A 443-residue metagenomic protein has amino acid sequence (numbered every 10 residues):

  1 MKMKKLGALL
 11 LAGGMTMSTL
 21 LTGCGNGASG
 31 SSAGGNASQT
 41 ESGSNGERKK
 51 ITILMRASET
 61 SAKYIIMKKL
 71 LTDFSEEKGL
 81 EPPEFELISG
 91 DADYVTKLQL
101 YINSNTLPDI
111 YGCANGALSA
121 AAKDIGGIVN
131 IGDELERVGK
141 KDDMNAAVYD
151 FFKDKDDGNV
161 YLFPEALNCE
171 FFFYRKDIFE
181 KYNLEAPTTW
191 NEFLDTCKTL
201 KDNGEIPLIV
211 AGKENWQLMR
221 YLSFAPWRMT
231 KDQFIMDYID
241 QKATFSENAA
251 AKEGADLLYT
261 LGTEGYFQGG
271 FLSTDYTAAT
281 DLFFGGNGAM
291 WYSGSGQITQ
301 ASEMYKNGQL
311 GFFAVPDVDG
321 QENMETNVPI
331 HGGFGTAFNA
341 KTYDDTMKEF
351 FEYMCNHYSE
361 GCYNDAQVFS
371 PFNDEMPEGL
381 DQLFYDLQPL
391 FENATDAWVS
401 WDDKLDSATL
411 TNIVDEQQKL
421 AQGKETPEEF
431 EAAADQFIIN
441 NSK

Functional and structural regions predicted by a protein language model:
A8-L9, T19-A120, D124-I125, R137-G139 (+8 more regions): Conserved N-terminal structural module of periplasmic/extracytoplasmic solute-binding proteins
K49, T72-D73, E77, E81-E84 (+5 more regions): Extracytoplasmic/periplasmic substrate-recognition and gating elements
M55-R56, K63-L71, L118-A120, D256-K341: Extracytoplasmic/periplasmic substrate-binding proteins
P82, E180, D202, A340 (+4 more regions): Conserved C-terminal helix/tail region of periplasmic/extracytoplasmic solute-binding proteins
L100-Y101, P108-D109, V138-D177, I206-I209 (+2 more regions): A structural signal for short loop-to-beta-strand junctions that line the ligand-binding cleft of periplasmic/secreted
A114-F171, E185, L194, Y221 (+1 more regions): Hinge/lid segment of periplasmic solute-binding proteins
D157-E165, E170, L194-A243: Extracytoplasmic/periplasmic solute-binding protein
T199-L200, D240-F271: Glycine-centered hinge/linker elements that transmit conformational signals in sensory and ligand-binding systems
